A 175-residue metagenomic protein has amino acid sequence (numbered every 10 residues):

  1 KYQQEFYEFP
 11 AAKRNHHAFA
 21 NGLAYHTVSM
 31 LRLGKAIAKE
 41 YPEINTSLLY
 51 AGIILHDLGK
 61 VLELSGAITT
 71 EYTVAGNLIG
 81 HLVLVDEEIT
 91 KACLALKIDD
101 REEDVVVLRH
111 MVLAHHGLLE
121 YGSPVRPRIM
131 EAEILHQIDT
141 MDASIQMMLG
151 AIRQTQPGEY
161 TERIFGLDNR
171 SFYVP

Functional and structural regions predicted by a protein language model:
Q4-Y25, T69-T73: Active-site flanking loop/helix segments enriched in acidic
N15, K39-T155: Divalent metal-dependent catalytic cores for phosphoryl transfer on phosphate-bearing substrates
A24-T27, E102: Generic detection of long, well-ordered alpha-helical segments
H26-N45: Internal active-site segments that recognize and position negatively charged phosphoryl groups and nucleotide moieties
H136, R153-Q154, G158-V174: N-terminal intrinsically disordered, cationic/polar leader segments that include organellar targeting peptides
